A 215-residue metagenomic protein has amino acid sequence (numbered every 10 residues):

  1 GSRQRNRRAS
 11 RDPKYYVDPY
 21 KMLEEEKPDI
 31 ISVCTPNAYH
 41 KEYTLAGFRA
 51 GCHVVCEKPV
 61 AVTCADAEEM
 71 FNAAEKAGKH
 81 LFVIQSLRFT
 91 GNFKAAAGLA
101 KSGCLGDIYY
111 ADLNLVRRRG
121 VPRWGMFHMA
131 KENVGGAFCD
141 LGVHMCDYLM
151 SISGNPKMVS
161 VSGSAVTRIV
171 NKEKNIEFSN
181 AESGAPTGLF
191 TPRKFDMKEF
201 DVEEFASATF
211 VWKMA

Functional and structural regions predicted by a protein language model:
S2-R5, S10-A73: Beta-loop-alpha module in the N-terminal Rossmann-like domain of NAD(P)-dependent dehydrogenases, especially those
A9, A50, K76-A77, N133 (+1 more regions): Structured helix-beta-strand junction loops
P13-K14, C52, K79, P156-V159: A structural micro-motif
H40, H53, Q85, R117 (+2 more regions): Histidine-centered active-site/metal-ligand motif
E68-S86, L105-L113: Rossmann-fold dehydrogenase core element
L87-E199: Predominantly a Rossmann-like dinucleotide-binding segment in NAD(P)-dependent oxidoreductases
T191, E203, A208-A215: Active-site beta-strand termini and strand-to-loop segments that position acidic
